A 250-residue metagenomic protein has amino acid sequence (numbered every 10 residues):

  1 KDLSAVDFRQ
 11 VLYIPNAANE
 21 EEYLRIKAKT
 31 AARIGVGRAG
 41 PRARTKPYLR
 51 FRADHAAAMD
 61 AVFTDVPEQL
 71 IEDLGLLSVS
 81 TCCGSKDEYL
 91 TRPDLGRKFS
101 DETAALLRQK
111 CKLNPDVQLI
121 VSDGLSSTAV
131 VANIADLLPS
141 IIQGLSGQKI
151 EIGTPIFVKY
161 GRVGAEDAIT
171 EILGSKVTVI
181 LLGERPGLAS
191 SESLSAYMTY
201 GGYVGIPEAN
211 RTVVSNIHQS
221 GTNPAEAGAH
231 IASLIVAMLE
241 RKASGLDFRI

Functional and structural regions predicted by a protein language model:
K1-D94: Active-site loop/lid in soluble adenylation, ligation, and acyl-transfer enzymes
D65, L95-L113: Short, charged beta->alpha transition segments
S85, G124-A129, G161-R162, R185-L188: Gly/Ser/Thr-rich loops at beta-strand to alpha-helix junctions that form or flank small-molecule/cofactor-binding
D116-A129, V179-L181, S215: Short glycine-rich or small-residue beta-strand-to-loop segments that form or flank ligand, phosphate, metal/Fe-S
S127-K149: Glycine-rich phosphate/diphosphate-binding loop of Rossmann-like nucleotide-binding domains
I142-L173: Active-site rim loops that border cofactor/substrate pockets in soluble metabolic enzymes
G164-S193: Glycine-rich phosphate-binding loop
E184-I250: C-terminal functional extensions of proteins
